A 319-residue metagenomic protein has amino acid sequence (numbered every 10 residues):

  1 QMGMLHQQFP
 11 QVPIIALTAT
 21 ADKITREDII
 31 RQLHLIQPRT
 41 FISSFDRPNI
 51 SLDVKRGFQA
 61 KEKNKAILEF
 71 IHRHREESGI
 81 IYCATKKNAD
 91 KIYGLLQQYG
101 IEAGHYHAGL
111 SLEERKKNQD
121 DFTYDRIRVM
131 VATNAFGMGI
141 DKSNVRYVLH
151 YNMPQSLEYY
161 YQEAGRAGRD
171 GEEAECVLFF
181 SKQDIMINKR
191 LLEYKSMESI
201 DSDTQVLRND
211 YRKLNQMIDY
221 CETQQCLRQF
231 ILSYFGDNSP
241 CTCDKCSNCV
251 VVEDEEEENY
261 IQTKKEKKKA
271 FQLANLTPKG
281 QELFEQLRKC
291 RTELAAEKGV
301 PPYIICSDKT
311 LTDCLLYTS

Functional and structural regions predicted by a protein language model:
Q1-M197: Helicase motor core with emphasis on the C-terminal RecA-like subdomain
N144-V145, L149, M153-Q162, A167-L283 (+2 more regions): C-terminal accessory region of SF2 helicases/translocases
E293-E297: Short, Lys/Arg-enriched N-terminal segment that forms or immediately precedes the first helix of a structured domain
K298-C306: Short, Lys/Arg-enriched anionic-surface-contact patches
Y317-T318: Conserved small/polar residues in nucleotide/adenosyl-binding loops
